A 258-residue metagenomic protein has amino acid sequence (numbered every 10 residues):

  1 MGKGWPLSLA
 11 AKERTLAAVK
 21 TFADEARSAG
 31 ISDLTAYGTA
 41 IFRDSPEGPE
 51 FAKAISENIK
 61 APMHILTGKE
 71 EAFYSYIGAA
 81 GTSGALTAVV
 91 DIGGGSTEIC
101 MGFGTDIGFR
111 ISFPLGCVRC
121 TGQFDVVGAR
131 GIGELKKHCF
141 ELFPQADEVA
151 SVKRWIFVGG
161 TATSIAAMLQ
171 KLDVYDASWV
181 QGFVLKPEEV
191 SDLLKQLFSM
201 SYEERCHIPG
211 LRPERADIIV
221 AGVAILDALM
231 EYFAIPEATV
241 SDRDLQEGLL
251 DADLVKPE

Functional and structural regions predicted by a protein language model:
M1-A29, T39-L86, M101-E258: Helical "lid/coupling" subdomains associated with nucleotide-phosphate turnover
S32-A36: Conserved beta-strand/loop subsegment of P-loop NTPase cores
D91: Conserved catalytic-loop position in the HRD/HxD motif
G94-G95, S151: Short, basic and Ser/Thr-rich N-terminal targeting/leader segments
G95-M101: Acidic, divalent-metal-coordinating active-site segment for phosphoryl/phosphodiester hydrolysis, typified by short
